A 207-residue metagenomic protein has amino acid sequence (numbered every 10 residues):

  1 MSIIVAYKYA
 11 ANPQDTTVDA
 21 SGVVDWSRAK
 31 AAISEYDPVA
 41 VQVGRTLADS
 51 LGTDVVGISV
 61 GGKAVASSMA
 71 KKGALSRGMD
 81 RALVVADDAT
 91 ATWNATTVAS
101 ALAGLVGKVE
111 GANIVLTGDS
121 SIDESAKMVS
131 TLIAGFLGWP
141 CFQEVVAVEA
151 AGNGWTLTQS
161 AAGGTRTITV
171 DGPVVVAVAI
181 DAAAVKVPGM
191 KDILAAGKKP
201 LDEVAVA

Functional and structural regions predicted by a protein language model:
M1-A207: N-terminal glycine-rich FAD/FM-binding segment characteristic of electron-transfer flavoproteins
